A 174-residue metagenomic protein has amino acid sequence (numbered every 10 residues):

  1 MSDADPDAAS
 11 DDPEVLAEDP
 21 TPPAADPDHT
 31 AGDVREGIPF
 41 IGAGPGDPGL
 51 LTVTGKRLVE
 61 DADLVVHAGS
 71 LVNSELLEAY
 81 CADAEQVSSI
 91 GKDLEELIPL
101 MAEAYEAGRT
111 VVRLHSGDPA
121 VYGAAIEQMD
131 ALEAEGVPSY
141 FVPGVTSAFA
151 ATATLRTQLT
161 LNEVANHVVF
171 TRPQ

Functional and structural regions predicted by a protein language model:
M1-P48, V53-A150: Class I S-adenosyl-L-methionine
T152-Q174: Short, glycine-/small-residue-rich phosphate/pyrophosphate-handling segment
